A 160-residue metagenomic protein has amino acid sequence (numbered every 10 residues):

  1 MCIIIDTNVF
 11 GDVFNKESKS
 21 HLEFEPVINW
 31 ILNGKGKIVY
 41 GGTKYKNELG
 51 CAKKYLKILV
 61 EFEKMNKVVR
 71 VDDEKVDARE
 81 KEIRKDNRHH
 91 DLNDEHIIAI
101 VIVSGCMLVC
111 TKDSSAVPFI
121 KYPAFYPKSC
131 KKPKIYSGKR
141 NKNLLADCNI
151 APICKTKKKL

Functional and structural regions predicted by a protein language model:
M1-I3, L108: The start of beta-strands in P-loop NTPase/AAA+ ATPase cores
I4-I5, E17, H21-K54: PIN/NYN-family metal-dependent endoribonuclease catalytic core
F10, K46, A116-V117: A generic structural signal for short hydrophobic patches within well-formed alpha-helices
G11-K16: Short N-terminal binding/cap micro-motifs at the start of the first secondary-structure element
G34, N66-V69: Short glycine-centered helix-capping/turn motifs at secondary-structure transition points
A52-E63, F119-K128: Short, aromatic/basic amphipathic alpha-helical patches
R70-P123: Active-site neighborhoods of divalent-metal-dependent phosphate/nucleic-acid chemistry enzymes
S114-L160: Acidic, PIN/NYN-like endoribonuclease modules and their adjacent C-terminal/linker elements
